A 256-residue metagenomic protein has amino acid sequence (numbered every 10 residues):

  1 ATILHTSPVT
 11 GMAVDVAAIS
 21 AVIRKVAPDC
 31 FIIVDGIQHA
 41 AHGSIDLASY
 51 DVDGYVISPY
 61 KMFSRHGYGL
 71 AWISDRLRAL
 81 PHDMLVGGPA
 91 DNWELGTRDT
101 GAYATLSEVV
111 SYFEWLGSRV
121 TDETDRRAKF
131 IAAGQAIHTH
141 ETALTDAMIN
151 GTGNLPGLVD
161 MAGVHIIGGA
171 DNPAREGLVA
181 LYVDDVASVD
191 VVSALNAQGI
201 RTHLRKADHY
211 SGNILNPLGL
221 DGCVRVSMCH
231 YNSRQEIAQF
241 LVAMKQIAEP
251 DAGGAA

Functional and structural regions predicted by a protein language model:
A1-A256: Pyridoxal 5′-phosphate
